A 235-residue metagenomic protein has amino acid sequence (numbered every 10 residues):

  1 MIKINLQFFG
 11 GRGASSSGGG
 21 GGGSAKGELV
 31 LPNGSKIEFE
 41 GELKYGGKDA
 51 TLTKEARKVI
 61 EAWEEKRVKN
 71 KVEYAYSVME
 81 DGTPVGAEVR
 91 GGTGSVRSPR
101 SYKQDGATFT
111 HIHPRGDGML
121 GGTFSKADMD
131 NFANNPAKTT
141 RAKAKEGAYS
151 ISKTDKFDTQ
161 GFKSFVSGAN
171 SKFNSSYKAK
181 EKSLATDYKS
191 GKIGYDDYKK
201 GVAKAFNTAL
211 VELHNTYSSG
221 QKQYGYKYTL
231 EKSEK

Functional and structural regions predicted by a protein language model:
K3-F8: Sec/Tat signal peptide C-region and signal peptidase I cleavage site
F9, G13-D105, S183-A185, K189-K235: Glycine-rich short-loop/terminal segments
L31-P32, L120, I151: Generic domain-boundary/flexible-linker signal
R67, D130-F132, T154: Generic marker of residues within folded, mature protein domains
V78-P84, A144-A148, S152-F157: Short acidic-glycine loop/turn motifs at beta-strand connectors
T83-K138, A144-G147: Short HxH-centered metal-ligating active-site micro-motif
T154-K178: Compact, glycine/acidic-enriched structural inserts
